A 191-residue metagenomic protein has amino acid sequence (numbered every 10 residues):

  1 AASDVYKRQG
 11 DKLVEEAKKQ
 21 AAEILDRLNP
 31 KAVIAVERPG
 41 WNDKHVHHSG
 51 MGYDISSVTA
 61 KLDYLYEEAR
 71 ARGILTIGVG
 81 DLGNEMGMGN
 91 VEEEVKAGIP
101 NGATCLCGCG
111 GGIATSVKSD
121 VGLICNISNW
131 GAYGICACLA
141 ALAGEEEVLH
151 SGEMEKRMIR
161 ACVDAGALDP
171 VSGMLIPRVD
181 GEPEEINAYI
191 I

Functional and structural regions predicted by a protein language model:
A1-Y6: Short, small-residue-biased leader/transition segments that mark boundaries at the very start of proteins
K7-K12, H47-S57, V121-C125: Flexible, glycine/proline-enriched loop segments at strand-loop-helix junctions that form or flank small-ligand binding
P30-K31: Proline-aspartate-enriched helix->loop->beta-strand connector
R38-W41, L82: Short glycine-rich anion-binding loops that position phosphate/pyrophosphate groups of nucleotides and phosphorylated
D43-R72: A short, gly/pro- and small-residue-rich
D63-V95: Catalytic cores of nucleophile-dependent amide-cleaving enzymes
E85-I191: C-terminal functional extensions of proteins
